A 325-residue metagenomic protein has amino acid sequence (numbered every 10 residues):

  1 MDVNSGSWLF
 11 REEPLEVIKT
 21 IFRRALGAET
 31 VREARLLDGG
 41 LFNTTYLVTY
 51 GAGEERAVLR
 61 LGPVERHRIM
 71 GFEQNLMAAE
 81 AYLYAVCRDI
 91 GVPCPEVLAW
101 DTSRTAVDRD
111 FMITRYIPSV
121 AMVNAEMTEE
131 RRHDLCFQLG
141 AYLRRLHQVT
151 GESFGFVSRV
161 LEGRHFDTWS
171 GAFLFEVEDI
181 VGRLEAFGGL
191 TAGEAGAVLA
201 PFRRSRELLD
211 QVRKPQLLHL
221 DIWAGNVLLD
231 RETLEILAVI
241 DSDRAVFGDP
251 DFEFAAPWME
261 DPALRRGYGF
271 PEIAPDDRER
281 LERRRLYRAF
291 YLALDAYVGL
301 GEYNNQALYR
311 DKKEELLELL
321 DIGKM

Functional and structural regions predicted by a protein language model:
D2-W8, I18, R35, Y84: Phosphate/pyrophosphate-binding loops and the adjoining catalytic core of nucleotide-dependent enzymes
E13-E29, T105, A125, R132-F137 (+4 more regions): An alpha-helical support segment within catalytic cores of ATP-dependent transferases
R35-D179, E185-G189: ATP-binding pocket architecture of kinase catalytic cores
G51-E54, T105, E232-L234, A289-L292: Short strand-connecting beta-turns/loops that link adjacent beta-strands
E54, R109, R213-P215, E235: Conserved catalytic motifs of the protein kinase core domain
V58-L61, L98-A99, G155-S158, L217-L220 (+3 more regions): Short beta-strand segments
W169, P215-L217, W223-E282: Active-site Asp-x-Gly
D249-D276, R285-Q306, D311, E315-L317: Active-site activation/catalytic loop segments of kinase-like enzymes and analogous catalytic loops in related
